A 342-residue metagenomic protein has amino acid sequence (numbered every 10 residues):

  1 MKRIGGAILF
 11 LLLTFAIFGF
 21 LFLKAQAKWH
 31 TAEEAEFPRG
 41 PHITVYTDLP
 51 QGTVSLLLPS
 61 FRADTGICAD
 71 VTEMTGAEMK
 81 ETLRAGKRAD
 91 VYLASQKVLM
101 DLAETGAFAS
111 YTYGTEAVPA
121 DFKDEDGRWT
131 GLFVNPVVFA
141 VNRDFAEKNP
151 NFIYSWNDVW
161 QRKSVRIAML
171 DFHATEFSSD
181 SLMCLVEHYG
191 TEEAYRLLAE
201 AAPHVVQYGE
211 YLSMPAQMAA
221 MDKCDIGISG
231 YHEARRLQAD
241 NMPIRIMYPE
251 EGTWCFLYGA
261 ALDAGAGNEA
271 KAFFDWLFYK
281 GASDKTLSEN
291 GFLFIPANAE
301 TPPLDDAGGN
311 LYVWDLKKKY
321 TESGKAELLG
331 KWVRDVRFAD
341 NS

Functional and structural regions predicted by a protein language model:
R3-G6, F22-T105: Early extracytoplasmic/lumenal segment of secretory-pathway proteins
A7-F22: Hydrophobic membrane-insertion alpha-helices, especially the h-region of bacterial N-terminal signal peptides
L49, L83-R84, R88-K223: Extracytoplasmic ligand-binding site segments that recognize negatively charged/polar headgroups
D90-A94, D225-G230, R245-I246: Paired acidic/hydrophobic, glycine-rich loop segments that form the ligand-binding mouth/hinge of periplasmic-binding
A117-F122, N135, L197-A202, Y208 (+2 more regions): Periplasmic-binding protein-like
V138-F145, C255-E269, L277, K285-E289: A bilobed periplasmic-binding-protein/Venus flytrap-type ligand-binding module shared by bacterial periplasmic
I167-H173, L277-A299: Periplasmic-binding protein-like
P302-S342: Extracellular/periplasmic bilobal clamshell ligand-binding domains
